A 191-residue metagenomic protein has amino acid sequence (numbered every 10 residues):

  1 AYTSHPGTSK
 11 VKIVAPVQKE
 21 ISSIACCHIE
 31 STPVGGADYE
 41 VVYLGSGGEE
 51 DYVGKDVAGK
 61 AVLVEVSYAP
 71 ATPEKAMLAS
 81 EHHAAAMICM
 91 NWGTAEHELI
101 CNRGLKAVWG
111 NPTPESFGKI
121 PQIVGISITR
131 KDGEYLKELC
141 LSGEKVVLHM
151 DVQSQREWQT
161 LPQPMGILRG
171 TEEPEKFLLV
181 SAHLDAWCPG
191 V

Functional and structural regions predicted by a protein language model:
A1-A61, Y68-P70: Noncatalytic luminal/extracellular "stalk/propeptide" segments of secretory-pathway proteins
A1-E20, A76, C89-A107: Protein/peptide-recognition domains central to ubiquitin and immune signaling
S4-H5, P33-A37, G54-V57, S80-E81 (+3 more regions): Extracellular/periplasmic catalytic domains that process cell-envelope and extracellular macromolecules
H28, T32, Y39, Y43 (+5 more regions): Second-shell loop/turn segments in exported
S46, A61-A69, A76, A86 (+2 more regions): Catalytic-core environment of secreted peptidases
D56-V57, K75-A85, N102-T113, R169-T171: Mature extracellular/periplasmic domains of secretome proteins
A95-T129: Short acidic, glycine/proline-enriched helix-loop-strand junctions
P121-P162: Long, well-ordered, tryptophan-enriched scaffold segments
